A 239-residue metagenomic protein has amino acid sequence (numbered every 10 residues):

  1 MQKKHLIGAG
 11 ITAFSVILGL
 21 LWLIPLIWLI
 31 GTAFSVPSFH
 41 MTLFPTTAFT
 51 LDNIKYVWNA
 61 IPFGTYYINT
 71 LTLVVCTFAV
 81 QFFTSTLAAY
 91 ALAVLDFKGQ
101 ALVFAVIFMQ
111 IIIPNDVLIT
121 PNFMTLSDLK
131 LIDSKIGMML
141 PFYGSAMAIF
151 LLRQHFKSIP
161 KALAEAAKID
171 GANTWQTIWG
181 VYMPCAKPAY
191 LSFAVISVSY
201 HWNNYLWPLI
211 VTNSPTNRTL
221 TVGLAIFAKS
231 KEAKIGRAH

Functional and structural regions predicted by a protein language model:
M1-R237: A hydrophobic, multi-pass inner-membrane permease signature
